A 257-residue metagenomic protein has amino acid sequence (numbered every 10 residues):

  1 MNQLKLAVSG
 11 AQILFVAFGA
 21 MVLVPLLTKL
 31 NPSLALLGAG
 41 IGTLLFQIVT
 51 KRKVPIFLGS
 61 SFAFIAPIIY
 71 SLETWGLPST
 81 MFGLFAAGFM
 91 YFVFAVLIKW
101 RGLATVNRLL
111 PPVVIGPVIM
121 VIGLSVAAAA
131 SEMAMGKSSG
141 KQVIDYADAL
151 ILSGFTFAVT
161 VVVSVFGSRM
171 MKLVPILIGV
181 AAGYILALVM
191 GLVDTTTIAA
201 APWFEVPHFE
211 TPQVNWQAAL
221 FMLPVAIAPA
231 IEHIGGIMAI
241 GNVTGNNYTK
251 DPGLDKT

Functional and structural regions predicted by a protein language model:
M1, V159-V162, P175-M222, A226: Hydrophobic transmembrane alpha-helices of multi-pass solute/ion transporters
M1-P55, A63-E73: N-terminal signal-anchor module of multipass membrane proteins
Q3-L4, K29-Q47, P224-T257: Membrane-embedded helical hairpins/re-entrant loop segments and their flanking transmembrane helices within multi-pass
A7-A17, D145-F157, V174-P175, P207-M238 (+1 more regions): Hydrophobic, membrane-embedded alpha-helices of multi-pass small-molecule transporters
A17-A20, L34-L44, S60-I65, F89 (+4 more regions): Hydrophobic alpha-helical segments embedded in the membrane of multi-pass proteins
L30-L36, R52-F64, V106-I115, M171-L177: Short, non-helical or kinked segments that cap or interrupt transmembrane helices
E73-T196: Membrane-embedded alpha-helical modules
